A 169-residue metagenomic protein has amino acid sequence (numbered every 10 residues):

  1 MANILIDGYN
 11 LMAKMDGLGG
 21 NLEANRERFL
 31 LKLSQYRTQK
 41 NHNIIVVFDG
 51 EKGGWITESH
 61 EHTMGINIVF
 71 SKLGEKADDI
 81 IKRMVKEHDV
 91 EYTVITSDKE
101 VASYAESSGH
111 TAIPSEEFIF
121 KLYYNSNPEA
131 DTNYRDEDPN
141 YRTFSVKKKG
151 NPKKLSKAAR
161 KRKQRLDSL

Functional and structural regions predicted by a protein language model:
A2-L5, N10-L169: Nuclease catalytic cores that cleave nucleic-acid phosphodiester bonds, predominantly acidic two-metal-ion
